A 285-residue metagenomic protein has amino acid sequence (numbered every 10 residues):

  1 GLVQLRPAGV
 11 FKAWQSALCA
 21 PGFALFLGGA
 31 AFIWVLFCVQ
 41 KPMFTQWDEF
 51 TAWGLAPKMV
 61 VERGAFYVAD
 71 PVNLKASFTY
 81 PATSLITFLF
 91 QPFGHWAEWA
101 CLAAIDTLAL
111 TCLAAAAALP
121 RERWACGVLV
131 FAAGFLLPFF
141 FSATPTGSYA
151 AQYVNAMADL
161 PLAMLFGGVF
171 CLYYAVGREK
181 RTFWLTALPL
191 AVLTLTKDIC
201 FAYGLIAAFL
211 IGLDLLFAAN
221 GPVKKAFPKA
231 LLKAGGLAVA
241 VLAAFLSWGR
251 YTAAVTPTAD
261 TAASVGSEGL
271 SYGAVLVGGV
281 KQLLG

Functional and structural regions predicted by a protein language model:
G1, A104-T111, M157-G168: Membrane-embedded alpha-helical segments of multi-pass membrane proteins, especially the transmembrane helices
G1-A17: Membrane-embedded, hydrophobic transmembrane alpha-helices
A20-W34, L190, P222-R250: Hydrophobic alpha-helical membrane-interfacial segments at the cytosolic entry of transmembrane helices
F32-F131, A151: Active-site lumenal/periplasmic loops and adjacent helix-entry segments of GT-C-fold, multi-pass membrane
P42, I86, L213, F217 (+1 more regions): Membrane-lumen/periplasm interface segments of specific transmembrane helices in polyprenyl phosphate-linked
G127-M164: Aromatic- and kink-enriched transmembrane "portal" helix at the membrane-lumen/periplasm boundary that abuts
F166-T182: Membrane-interface transmembrane helices that cradle and orient dolichyl/undecaprenyl
F183-D198, A202-F209: Membrane-interface alpha helices of multi-pass inner-membrane proteins
